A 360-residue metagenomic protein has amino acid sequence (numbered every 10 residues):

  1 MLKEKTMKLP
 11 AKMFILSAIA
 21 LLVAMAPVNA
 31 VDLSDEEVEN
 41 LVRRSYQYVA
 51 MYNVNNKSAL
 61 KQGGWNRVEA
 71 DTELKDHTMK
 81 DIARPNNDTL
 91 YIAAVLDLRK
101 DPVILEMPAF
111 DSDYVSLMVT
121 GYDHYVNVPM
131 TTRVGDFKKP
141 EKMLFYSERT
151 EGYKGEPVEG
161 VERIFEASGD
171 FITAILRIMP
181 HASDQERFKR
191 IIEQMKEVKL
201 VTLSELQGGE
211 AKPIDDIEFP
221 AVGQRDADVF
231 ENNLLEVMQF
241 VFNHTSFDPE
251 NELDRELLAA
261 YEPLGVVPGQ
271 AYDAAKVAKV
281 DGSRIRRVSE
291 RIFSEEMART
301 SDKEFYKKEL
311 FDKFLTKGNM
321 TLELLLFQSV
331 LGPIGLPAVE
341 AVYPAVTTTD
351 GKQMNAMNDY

Functional and structural regions predicted by a protein language model:
L2, L9, L21-L22: Leucine-biased recognition of intrinsically disordered, low-complexity hydrophobic segments
K5-I15: Bacterial N-terminal signal peptides that target proteins for export
L16-A24: Bacterial N-terminal signal peptides
A26-V28: Hydrophobic, aromatic-enriched, well-ordered structural segments
A30-Y360: A compositional/structural signature for long, glycine/proline-rich flexible linkers and loops on extracytoplasmic
